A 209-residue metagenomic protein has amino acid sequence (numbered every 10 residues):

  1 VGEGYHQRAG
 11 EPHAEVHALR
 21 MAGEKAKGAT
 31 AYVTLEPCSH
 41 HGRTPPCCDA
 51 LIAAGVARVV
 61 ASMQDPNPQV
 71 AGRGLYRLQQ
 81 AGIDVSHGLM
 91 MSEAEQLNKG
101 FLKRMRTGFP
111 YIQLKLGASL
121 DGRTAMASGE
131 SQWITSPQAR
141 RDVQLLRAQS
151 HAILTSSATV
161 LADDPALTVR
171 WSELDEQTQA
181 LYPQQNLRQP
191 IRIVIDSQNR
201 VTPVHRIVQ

Functional and structural regions predicted by a protein language model:
V1-G2, M126: A structural microfeature
G2-E93: Zn2+-dependent cytidine deaminase-like catalytic core
H13, Q69-A71, Q96-L97, Y182 (+1 more regions): Short, charged, surface-exposed secondary-structure boundary motifs
H17, M21, A50, R77 (+5 more regions): Alpha-helical scaffold segments in soluble metabolic enzymes
K25-A29, A54-A57, Q80-A81, T107-I112 (+3 more regions): Short coil/turn connectors at secondary-structure junctions
N67-A71, H87-M90, M105-F109, Q132-S136: Short capping loops/turns at secondary-structure boundaries
L75, L89-S119: Proteins enriched for Cys/Gly/acidic motifs involved in redox and nucleic-acid/cofactor modification
K103, Q113-L120, T124-Q209: Active-site ligand-binding patch in enzyme domains
